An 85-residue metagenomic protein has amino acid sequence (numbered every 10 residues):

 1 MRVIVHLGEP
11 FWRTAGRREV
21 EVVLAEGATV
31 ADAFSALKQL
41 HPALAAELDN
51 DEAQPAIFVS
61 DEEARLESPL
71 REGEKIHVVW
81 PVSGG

Functional and structural regions predicted by a protein language model:
M1-G84: Ubiquitin-like/PB1-type beta-grasp interaction modules and other compact soluble beta-rich domains
